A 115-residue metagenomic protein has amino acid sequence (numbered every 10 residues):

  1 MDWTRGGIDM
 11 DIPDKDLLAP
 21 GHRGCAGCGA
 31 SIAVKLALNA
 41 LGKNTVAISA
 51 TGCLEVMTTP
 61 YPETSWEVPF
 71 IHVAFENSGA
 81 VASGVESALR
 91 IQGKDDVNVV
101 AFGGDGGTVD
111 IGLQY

Functional and structural regions predicted by a protein language model:
D2-Y115: Cofactor-binding active-site loop characterized by glycine-rich and histidine/acidic residues
